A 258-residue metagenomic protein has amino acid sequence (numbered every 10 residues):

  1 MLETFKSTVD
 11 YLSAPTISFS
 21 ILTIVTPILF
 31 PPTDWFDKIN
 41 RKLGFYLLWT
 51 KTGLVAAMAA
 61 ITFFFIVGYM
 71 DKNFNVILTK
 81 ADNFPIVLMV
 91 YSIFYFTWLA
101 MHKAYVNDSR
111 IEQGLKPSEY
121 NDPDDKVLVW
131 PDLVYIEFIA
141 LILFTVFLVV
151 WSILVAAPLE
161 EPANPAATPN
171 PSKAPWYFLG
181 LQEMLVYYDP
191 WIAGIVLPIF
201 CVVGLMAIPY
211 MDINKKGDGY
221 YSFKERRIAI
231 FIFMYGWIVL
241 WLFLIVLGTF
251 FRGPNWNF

Functional and structural regions predicted by a protein language model:
E3, D10-I39, Y46-N73, A81-D108 (+2 more regions): Hydrophobic cores of alpha-helical transmembrane segments in multi-pass integral membrane proteins
V76: Conserved P-loop NTPase catalytic core
